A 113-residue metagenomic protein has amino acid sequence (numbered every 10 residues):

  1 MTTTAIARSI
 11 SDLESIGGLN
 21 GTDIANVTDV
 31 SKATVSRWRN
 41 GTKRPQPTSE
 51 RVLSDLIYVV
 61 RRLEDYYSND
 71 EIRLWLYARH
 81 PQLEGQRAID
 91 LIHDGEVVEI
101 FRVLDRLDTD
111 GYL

Functional and structural regions predicted by a protein language model:
M1-L113: Non-transmembrane "mature" sequence context
